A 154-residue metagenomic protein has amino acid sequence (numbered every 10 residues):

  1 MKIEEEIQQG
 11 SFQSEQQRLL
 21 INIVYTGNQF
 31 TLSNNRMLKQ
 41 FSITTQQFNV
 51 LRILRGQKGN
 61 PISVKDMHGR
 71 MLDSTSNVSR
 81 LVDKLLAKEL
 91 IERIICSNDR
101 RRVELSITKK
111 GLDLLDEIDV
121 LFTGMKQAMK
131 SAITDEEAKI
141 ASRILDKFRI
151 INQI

Functional and structural regions predicted by a protein language model:
M1-F41: N-terminal leader segment of winged-helix/HTH proteins
R18, N22, N49-I53, D113 (+1 more regions): Pre-recognition alpha-helix immediately N-terminal to the DNA-recognition helix within helix-turn-helix or winged-helix
I23, S97-I118: Basic, amphipathic "hinge/linker" alpha-helix immediately C-terminal to the N-terminal HTH DNA-binding motif
V24, R52-G59, D119, D146: Short, locally clustered residues in the helix-turn-helix/winged-helix DNA-binding domain
L32-S74: N-terminal helix-turn-helix DNA-binding core of bacterial DNA-binding proteins
F41-T44, S79-R80, K84, T134: Short glycine/proline-centered loop/turn elements that form peptide/ligand docking sites
P61-E104: Canonical helix-turn-helix DNA-binding module
D113, E117-I154: Terminal interaction helix/tail motif
